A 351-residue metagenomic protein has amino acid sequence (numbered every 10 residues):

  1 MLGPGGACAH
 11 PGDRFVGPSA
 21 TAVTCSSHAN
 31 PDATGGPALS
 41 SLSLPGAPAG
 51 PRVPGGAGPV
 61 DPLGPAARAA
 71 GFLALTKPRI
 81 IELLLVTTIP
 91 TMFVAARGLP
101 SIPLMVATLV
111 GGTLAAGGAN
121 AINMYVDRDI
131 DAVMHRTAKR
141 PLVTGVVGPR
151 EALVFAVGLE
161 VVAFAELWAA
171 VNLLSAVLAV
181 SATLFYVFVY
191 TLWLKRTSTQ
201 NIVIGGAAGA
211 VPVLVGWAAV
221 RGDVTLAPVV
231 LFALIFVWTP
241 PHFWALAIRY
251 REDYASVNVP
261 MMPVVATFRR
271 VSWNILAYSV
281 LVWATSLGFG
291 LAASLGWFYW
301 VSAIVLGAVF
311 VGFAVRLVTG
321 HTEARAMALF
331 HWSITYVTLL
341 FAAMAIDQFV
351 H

Functional and structural regions predicted by a protein language model:
C8, F15-A70: Transit-peptide-like, low-complexity N-terminal presequences and other terminal intrinsically disordered regions
G50-A67, V126-V147, W244-V271: Cytosolic, membrane-interface loops and tails of multi-pass inner-membrane proteins
V86-R128, E160, V177-F188, P228-W238: Membrane-embedded alpha-helical segments that form the functional core of polytopic membrane enzymes, especially those
L114-A121, L184-T191, A233-R251, W283 (+1 more regions): Transmembrane alpha-helical segments that form the membrane-embedded catalytic/substrate-channel core of multi-pass
R136-V177, T267-G290: Multi-pass membrane catalytic core of lipid/isoprenoid biosynthesis enzymes
P149, L153-V220: Intramembrane alpha-helical segments
L214-D223, V282-G288, V337-H351: Hydrophobic alpha-helical transmembrane segments in multi-pass integral membrane proteins
V311-L339: Interfacial loop-to-transmembrane junctions
